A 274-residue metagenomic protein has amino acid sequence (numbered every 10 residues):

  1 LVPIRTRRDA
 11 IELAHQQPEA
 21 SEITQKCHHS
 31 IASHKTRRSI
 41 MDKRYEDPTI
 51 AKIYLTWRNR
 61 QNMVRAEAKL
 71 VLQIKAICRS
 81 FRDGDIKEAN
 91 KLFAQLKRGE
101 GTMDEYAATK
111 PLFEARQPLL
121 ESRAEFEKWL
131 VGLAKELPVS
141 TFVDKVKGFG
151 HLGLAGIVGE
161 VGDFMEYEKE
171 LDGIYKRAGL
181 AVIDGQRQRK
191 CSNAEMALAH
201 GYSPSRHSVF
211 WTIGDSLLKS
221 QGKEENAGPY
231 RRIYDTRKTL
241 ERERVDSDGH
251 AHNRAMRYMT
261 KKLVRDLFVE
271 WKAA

Functional and structural regions predicted by a protein language model:
L13, Q17-P18: Cationic, low-complexity basic patches in intrinsically disordered or flexible, solvent-exposed regions
S21-A134: Long, charge-rich intrinsically disordered scaffolds of nucleic-acid metabolism proteins
A51-L72, A76, A155-E160, S208-S216 (+1 more regions): Short, hydrophobic/amphipathic alpha-helical patches that form generic packing surfaces within helical domains
F142-K145, G156-H252, E270: Phosphate-backbone recognition surface of nucleic-acid-processing proteins
